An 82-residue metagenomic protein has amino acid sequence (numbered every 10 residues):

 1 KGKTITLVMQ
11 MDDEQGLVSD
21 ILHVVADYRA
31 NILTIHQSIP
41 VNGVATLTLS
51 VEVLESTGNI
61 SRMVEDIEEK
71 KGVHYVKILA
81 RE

Functional and structural regions predicted by a protein language model:
K1-E82: A conserved regulatory-domain signal marking ACT and ACT-like small-molecule sensing domains and adjacent regulatory
